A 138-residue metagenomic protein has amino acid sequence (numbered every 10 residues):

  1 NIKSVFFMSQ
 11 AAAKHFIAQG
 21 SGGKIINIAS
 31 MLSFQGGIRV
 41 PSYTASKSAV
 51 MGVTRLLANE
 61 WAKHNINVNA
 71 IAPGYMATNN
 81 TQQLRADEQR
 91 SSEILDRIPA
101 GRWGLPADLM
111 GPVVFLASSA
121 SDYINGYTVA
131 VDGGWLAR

Functional and structural regions predicted by a protein language model:
S9, S46, T54: Active-site helix of classical SDR
K14, N59-K63, D122: Alpha-helical segment proximal to the catalytic Tyr-Lys
S30: Residue(s) in the substrate-gating loop at a strand-loop-helix junction that position the organic substrate next
F34, M51, V68, A72-Q83: Short, flexible catalytic-loop segment of classical short-chain dehydrogenase/reductase
Q35, V113-V114, N125-R138: Short C-terminal tail/terminal secondary-structure segment of NAD(P)H-dependent dehydrogenase/reductase domains
Q35-T44, L56: Active-site loop-to-helix junction immediately N-terminal to the catalytic Tyr of the SDR YXXXK motif in Rossmann-fold
I98-L109: A conserved structural motif in NAD(P)-dependent oxidoreductases
